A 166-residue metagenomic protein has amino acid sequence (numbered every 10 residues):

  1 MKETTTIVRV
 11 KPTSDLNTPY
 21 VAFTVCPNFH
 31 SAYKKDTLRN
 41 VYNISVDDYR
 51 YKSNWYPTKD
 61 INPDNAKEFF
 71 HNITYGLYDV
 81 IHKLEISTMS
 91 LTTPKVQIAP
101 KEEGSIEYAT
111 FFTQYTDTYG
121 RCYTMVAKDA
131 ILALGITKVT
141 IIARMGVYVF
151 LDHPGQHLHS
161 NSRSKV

Functional and structural regions predicted by a protein language model:
M1-V166: Non-transmembrane functional regions of membrane and envelope proteins
